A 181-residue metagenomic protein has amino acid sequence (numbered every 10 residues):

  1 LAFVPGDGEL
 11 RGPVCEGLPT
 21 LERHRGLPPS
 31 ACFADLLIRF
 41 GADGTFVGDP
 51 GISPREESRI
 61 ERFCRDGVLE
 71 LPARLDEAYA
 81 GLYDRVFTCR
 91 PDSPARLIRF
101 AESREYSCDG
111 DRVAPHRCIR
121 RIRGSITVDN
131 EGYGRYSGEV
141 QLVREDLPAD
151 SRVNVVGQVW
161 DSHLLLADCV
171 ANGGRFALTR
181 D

Functional and structural regions predicted by a protein language model:
L1-D76: Catalytic alpha/beta core domains of metabolic enzymes, predominantly
R74-D181: C-terminal functional modules
